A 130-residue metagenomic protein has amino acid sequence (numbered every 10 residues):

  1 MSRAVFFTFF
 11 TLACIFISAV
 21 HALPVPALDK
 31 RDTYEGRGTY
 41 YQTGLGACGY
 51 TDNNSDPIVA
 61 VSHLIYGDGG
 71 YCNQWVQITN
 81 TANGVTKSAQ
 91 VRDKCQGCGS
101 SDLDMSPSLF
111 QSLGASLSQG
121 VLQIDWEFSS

Functional and structural regions predicted by a protein language model:
S2-S130: Secreted/periplasmic proteins
